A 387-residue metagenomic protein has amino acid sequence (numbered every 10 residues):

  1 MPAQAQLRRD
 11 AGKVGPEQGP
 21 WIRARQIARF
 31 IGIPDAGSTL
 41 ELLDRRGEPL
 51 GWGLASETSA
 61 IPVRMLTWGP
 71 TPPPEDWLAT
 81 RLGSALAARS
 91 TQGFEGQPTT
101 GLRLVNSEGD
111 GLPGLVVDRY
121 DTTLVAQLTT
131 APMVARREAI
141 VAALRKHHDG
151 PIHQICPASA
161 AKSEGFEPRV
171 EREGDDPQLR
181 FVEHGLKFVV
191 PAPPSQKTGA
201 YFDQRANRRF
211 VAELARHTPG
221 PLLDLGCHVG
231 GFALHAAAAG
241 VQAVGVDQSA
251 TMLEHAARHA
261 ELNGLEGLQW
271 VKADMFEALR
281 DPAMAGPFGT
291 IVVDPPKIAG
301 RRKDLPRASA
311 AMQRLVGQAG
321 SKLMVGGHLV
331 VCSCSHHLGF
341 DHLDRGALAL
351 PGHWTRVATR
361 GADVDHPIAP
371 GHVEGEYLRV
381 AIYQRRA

Functional and structural regions predicted by a protein language model:
M1-D121: Non-catalytic accessory regions of SAM-dependent methyltransferases
V105-D118, V134-A200: Non-catalytic substrate-recognition/targeting regions of SAM-dependent transferases
T218-G226: Conserved class I S-adenosyl-L-methionine
V229-V241: Conserved SAM-binding loop of SAM-dependent methyltransferases across substrates and taxa, primarily the Class I
Q242-D247: Conserved SAM-binding motif I beta-strand of class I
T251-G286: S-adenosyl-L-methionine
P287, H328-A387: C-terminal catalytic and target-recognition region of SAM-dependent MTase-like enzymes, primarily methyltransferases
G289-Q318: Mobile active-site "lid"/loop adjacent to the S-adenosyl-L-methionine
